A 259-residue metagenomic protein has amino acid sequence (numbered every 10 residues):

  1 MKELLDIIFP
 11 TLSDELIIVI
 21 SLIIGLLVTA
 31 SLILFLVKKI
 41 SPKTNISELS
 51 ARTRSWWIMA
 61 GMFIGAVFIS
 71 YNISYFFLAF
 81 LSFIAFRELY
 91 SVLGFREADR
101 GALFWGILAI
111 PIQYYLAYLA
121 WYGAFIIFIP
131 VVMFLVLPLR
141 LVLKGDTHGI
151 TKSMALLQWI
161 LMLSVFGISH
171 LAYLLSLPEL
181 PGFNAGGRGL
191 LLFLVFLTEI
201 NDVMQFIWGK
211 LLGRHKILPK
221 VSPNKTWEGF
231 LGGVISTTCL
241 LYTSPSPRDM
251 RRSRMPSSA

Functional and structural regions predicted by a protein language model:
M1-R140: N-terminal transmembrane signal-anchor/hairpin module of polytopic inner-membrane proteins
E3-P10, S176-A185: Membrane-interface helix termini and inter-helical loops of multi-pass transporters
F35-N45, M204-K225: Cytosolic, membrane-interface loops and tails of multi-pass inner-membrane proteins
T53-G61, A102-Y115, L156-H170, K225-T237: Small-residue-rich segments of transmembrane alpha-helices in multi-pass membrane proteins, especially helix faces
I64-F68, Y115-F125, F166-E179, T237-L241: Hydrophobic alpha-helical transmembrane segments in multi-pass integral membrane proteins
Y71-F83, G186-E199, S258-A259: Membrane-embedded alpha-helical segments that form the functional core of polytopic membrane enzymes, especially those
P138-L139, F166-L171, F196-I207: Transmembrane alpha-helical segments that form the membrane-embedded catalytic/substrate-channel core of multi-pass
Y242-D249: Conserved small/polar residues in nucleotide/adenosyl-binding loops
